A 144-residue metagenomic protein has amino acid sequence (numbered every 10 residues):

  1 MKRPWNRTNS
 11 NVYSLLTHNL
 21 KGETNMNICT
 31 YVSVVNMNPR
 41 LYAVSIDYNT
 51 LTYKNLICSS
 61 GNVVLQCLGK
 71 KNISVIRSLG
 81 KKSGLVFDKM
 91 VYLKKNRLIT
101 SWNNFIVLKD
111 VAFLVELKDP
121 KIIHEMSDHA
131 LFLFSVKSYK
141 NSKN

Functional and structural regions predicted by a protein language model:
M1-N144: Active-site-proximal mixed secondary-structure blocks
